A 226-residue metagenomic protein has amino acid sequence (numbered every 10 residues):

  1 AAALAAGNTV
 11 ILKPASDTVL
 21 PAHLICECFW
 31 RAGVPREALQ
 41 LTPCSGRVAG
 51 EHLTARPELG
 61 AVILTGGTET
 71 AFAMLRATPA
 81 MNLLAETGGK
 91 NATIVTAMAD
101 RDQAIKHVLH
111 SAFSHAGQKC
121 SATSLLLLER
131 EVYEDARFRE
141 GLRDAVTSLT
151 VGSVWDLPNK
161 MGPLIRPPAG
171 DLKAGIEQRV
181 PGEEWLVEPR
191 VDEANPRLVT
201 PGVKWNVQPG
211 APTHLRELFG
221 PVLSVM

Functional and structural regions predicted by a protein language model:
A1-E37, P221: Conserved small-residue-rich beta-alpha loop and adjacent elements that most often cradle the phosphate/pyrophosphate
D17-L20, R47-V48, E69-T70, Y133: Short alpha-helical
C28-V34, A55-R56, A61, G67-P209: ALDH superfamily catalytic-core signature
Q40-G60: A structured beta-alpha segment of the ubiquitous adenosine-cofactor-binding alpha/beta core
S114, L218-F219: Glycine-rich phosphate/pyrophosphate-binding beta-alpha loops
H214: Short, solvent-exposed loop/beta-turn-alpha elements that line the ligand-binding surface or hinge of extracytoplasmic
V225-M226: Conserved beta-strand/loop elements of the cytosolic catalytic core of P-type E1-E2 ATPases, chiefly in the P-domain
